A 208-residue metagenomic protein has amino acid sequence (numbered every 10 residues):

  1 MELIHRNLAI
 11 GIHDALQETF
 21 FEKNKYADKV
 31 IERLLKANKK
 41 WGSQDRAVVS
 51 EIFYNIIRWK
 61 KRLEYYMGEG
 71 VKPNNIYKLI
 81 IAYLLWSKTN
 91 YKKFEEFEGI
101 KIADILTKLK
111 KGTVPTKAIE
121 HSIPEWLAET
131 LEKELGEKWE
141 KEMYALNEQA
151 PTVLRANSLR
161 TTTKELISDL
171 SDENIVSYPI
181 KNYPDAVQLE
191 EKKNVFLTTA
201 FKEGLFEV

Functional and structural regions predicted by a protein language model:
M1-F201: Class I Rossmann-like S-adenosyl-L-methionine
K202-V208: Conserved SAM-binding loop and adjacent beta-strand
